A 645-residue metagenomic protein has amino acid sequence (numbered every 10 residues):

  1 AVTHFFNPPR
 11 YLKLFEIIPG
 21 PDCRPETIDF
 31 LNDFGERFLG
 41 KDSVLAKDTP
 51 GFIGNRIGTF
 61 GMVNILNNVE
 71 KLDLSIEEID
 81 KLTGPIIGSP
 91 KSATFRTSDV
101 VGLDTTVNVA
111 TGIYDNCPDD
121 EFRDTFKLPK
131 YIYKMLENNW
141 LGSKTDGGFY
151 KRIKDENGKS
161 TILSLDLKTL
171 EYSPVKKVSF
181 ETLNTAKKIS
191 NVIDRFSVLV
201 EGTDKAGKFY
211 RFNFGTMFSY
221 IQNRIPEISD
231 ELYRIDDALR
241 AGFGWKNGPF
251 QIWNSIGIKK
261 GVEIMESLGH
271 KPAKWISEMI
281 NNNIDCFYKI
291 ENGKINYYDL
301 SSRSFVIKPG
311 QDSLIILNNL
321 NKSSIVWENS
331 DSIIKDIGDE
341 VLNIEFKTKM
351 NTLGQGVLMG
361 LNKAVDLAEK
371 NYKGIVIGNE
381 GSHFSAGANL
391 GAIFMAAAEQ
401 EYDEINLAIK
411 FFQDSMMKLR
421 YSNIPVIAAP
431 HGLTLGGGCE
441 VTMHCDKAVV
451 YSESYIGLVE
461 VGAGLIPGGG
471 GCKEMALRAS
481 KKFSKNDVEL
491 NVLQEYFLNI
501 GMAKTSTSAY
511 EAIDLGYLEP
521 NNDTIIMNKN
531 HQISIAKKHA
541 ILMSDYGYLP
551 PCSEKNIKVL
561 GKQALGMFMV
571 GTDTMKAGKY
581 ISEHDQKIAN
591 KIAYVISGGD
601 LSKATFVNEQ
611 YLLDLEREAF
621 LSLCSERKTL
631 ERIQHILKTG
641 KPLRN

Functional and structural regions predicted by a protein language model:
A1-I375, N379-S382, G391-F411, S415-I424 (+5 more regions): N-terminal glycine-rich phosphate-binding loop for ADP-containing cofactors
A386-A388: Extended, composition-driven regions rather than compact fold-specific motifs
E440: Short alpha-helical segment that forms part of, or immediately flanks, the ligand-binding pocket in carbohydrate-active
